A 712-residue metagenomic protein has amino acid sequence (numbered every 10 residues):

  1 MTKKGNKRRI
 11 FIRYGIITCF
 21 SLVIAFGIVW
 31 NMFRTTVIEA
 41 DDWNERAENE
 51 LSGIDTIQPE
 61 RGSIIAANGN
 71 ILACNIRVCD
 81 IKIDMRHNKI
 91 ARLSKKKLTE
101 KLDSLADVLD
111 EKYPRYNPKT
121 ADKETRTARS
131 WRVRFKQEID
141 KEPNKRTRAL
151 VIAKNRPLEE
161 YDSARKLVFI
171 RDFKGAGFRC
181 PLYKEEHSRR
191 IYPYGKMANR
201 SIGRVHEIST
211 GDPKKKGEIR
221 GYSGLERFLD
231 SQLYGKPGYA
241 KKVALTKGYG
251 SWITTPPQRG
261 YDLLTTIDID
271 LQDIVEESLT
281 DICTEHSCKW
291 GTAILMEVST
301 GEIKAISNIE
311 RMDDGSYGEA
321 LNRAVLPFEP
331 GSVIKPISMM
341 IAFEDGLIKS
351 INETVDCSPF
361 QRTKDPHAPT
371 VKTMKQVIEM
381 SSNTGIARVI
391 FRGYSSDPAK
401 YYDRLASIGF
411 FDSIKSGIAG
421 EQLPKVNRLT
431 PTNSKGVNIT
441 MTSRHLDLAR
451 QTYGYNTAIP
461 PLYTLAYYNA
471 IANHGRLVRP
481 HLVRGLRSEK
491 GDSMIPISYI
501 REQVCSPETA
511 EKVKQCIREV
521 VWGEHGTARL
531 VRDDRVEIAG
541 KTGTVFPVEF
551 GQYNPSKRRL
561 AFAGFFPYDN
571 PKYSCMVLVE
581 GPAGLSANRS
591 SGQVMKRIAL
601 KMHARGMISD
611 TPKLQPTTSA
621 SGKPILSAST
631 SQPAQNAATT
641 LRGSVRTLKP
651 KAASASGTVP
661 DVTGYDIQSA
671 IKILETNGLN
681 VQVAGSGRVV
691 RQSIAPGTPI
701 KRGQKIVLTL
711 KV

Functional and structural regions predicted by a protein language model:
M1-G315, K400-S407, D533, V548-Y553 (+4 more regions): Periplasmic/cell-envelope proteins involved in peptidoglycan metabolism and beta-lactam response
G69, T442, I694: Conserved S/T- and glycine-rich ATP-binding loop of Class I adenylate-forming
A73, C79, K242-T254, I267 (+4 more regions): Beta-lactam-recognizing serine transpeptidase/beta-lactamase-like catalytic domain environment
R146, P257-R259, P496-I497, A653-S656: Short glycine-enriched loop/turn motifs at secondary-structure junctions
A198-R200, E302, P336-I337, L465-A466 (+4 more regions): Short, solvent-exposed alpha-helical surface patches in non-cytosolic proteins
N433-K435, R535, V579, R597-V712: Ligand-recognition elements built from short beta-strands and adjacent flexible loops
